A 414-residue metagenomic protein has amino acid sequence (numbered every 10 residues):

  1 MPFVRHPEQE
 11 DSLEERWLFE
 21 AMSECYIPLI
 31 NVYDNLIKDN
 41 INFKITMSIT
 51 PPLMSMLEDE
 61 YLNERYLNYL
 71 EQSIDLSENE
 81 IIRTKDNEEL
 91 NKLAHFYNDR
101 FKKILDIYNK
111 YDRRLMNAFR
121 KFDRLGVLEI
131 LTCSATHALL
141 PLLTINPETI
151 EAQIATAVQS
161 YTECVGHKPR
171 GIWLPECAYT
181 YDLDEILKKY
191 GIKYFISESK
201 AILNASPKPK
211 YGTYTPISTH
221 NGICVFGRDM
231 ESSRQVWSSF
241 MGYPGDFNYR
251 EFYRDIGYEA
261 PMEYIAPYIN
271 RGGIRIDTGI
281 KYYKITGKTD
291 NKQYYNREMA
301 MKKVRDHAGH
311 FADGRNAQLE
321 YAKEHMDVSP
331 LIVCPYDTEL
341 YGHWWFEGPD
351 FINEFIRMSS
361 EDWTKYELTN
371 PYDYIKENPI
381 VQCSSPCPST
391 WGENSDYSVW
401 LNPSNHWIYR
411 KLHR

Functional and structural regions predicted by a protein language model:
M1-N42, I49-L90, D99, S206-R414: Active-site and substrate-binding clefts of carbohydrate-active enzymes
D34-N42, R114-T132, E151, T162 (+1 more regions): Acidic (Asp/Glu)-rich catalytic clusters
I45-M47, I130-C133, R170, Y194-S197 (+2 more regions): Hydrophobic faces of well-ordered beta-strands that scaffold small-molecule active sites in alpha/beta enzyme cores
T46-L53, S134-T136, G171-T180, P371-K376: Short, solvent-exposed turn/loop segments enriched in Gly/Ser/Thr/Pro and often Arg
Y61-R124, I130-T144: Active-site-proximal, glycine-rich beta->alpha crossover segments in alpha/beta enzymes that shape flexible
L139, I192-A205, E367-N370: His/Asp/Glu-enriched short active-site or ligand-binding loop at hydrolase and phosphoryl-transfer sites
P147-L174, N316-M326, P330-V333: CE4/NodB-like, metal-dependent polysaccharide N-deacetylase domain that modifies extracellular/periplasmic N-acetylated
A178, L183-I192, K208, G222: Hydrophobic, small-residue-rich alpha-helical packing segments that form membrane-like cores
